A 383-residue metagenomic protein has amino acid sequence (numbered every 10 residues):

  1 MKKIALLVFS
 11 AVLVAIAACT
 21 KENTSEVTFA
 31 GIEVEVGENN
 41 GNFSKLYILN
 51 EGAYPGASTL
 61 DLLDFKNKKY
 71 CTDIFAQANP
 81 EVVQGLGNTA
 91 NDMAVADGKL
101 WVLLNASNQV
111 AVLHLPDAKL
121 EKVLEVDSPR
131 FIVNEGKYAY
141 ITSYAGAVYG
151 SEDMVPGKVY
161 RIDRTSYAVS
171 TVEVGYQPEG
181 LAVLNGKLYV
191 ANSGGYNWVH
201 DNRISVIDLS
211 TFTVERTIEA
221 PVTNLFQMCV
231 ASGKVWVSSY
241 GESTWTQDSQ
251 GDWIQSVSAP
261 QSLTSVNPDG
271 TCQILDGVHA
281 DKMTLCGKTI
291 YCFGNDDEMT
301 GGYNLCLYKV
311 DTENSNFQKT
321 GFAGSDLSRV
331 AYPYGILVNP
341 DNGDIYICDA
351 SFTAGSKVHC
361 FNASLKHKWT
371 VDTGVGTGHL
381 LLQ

Functional and structural regions predicted by a protein language model:
M1-I4, K21: Positively charged n-region of N-terminal signal peptides that target proteins for export
K3-L6, W369: Short, basic/polar N-terminal leader/transit segment immediately after the initiator methionine
A5-L13: Sec-dependent N-terminal signal peptides
A15-A18: C-terminal motif of bacterial Sec signal peptides marking the signal peptidase cleavage site
T20-Q383: Predominantly soluble domains enriched in secretory-pathway, periplasmic, or organellar proteins
